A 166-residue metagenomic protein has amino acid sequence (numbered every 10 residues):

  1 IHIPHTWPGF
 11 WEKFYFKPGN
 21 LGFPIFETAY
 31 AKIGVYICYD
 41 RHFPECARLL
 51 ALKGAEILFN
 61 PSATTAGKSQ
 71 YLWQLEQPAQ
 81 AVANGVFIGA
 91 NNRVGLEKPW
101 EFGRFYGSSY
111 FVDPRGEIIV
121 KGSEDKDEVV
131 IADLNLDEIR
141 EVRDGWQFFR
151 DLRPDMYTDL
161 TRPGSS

Functional and structural regions predicted by a protein language model:
I1-E56, A66-A79, G145: Active-site catalytic loop in hydrolytic enzyme cores
P18-N20, A83, R104, E124: A generic fold-level signal
E56-I57, F87: Short, Asp-centered acidic motifs that coordinate Mg2+ and/or phosphate in catalytic or ligand-binding sites
P61-A63, N91-V94: Short secondary-structure boundary segments
L75-E76, A83-F87, R93-L96: Catalytic phosphate-donor-binding core of small-molecule kinases
N92-S166: C-terminal beta-strand edge segments of enzyme domains
